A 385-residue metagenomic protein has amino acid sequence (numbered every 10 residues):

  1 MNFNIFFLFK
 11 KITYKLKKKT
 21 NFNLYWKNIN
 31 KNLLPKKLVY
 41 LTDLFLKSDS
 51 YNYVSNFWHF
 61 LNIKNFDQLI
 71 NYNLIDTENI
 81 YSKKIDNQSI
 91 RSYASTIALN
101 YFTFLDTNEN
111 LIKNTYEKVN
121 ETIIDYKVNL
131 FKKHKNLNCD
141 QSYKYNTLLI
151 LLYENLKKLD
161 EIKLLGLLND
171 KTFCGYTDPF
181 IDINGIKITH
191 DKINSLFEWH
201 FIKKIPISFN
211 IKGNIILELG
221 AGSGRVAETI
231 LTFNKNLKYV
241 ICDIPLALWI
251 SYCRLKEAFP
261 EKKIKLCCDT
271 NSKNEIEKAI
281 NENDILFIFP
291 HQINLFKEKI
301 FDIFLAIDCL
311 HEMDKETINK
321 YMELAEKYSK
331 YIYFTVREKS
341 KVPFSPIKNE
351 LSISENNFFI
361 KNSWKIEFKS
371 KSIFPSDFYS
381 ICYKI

Functional and structural regions predicted by a protein language model:
M1-K64: Membrane-proximal basic amphipathic "stem/tether" segments
F60-G213: Conserved Class I S-adenosyl-L-methionine-dependent methyltransferase catalytic core
I211-G222: Conserved class I S-adenosyl-L-methionine
S223-N234: Conserved SAM-binding loop of SAM-dependent methyltransferases across substrates and taxa, primarily the Class I
L255-K297: S-adenosyl-L-methionine
L305: A conserved beta-strand element that flanks and buttresses the S-adenosyl-L-methionine
E312-A325: A short, conserved alpha-helix within the catalytic core of class I
Y328-S340: Conserved beta-strand signature within the Rossmann-like core of class I S-adenosyl-L-methionine
